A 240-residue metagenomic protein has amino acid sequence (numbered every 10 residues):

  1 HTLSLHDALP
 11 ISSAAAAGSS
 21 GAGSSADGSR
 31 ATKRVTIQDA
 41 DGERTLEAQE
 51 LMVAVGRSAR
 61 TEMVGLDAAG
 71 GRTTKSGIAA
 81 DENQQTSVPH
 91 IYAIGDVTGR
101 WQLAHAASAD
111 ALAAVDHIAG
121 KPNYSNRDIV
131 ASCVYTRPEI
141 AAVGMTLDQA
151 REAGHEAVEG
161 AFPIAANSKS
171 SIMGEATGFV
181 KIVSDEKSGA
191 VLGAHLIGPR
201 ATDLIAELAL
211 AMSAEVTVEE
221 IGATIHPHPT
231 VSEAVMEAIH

Functional and structural regions predicted by a protein language model:
T2-L9: Short, small-residue-biased leader/transition segments that mark boundaries at the very start of proteins
A15-T45, L51: Conserved beta-strand-loop-beta-strand element in the redox core of flavoprotein oxidoreductases
A26-S29, A54, G99, Y135-M145: Short beta-strand to alpha-helix junction loop
A40, A80-E82, D185-E186: Short, acidic, Ser/Thr-enriched surface-loop or helix-capping motifs
T45-A119: FAD-site-proximal beta/loop scaffold in flavoenzymes
H105-D128, H155-E156, A214-V218: Internal hydrophobic alpha-helix adjacent to the cofactor/substrate pocket in enzyme cavities
A119, Y135-H240: Flexible, glycine-rich terminal cap/loop adjacent to redox cofactors in electron-transfer oxidoreductases
N123-E139: Flexible, acidic loop-helix segments that line cofactor/substrate-binding pockets
